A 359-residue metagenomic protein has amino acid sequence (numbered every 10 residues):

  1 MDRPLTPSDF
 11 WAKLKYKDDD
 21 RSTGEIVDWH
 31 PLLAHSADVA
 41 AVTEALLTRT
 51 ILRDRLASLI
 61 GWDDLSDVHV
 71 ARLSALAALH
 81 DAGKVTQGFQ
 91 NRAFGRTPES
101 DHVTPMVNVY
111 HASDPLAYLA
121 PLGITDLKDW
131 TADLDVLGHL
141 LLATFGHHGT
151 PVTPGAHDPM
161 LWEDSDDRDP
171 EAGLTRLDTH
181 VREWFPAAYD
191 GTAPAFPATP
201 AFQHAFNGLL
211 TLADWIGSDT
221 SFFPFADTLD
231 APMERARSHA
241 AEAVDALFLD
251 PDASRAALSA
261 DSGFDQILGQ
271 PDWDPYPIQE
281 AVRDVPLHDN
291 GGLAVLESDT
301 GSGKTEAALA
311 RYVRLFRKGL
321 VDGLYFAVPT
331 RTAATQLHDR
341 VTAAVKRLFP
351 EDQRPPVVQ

Functional and structural regions predicted by a protein language model:
M1-S259: Accessory nucleic-acid engagement/destabilization modules that flank
R72, L293-V295, G323-Y325: Residue-level preference for the first positions of well-ordered beta-strands
A253, A257-S262, L309, T342 (+1 more regions): Catalytic cores of nucleotide-enabled group-transfer and carboxylate-activating enzymes in metabolic and assembly-line
A260-E297: Conserved pre-motif I regulatory segment
D289-Y312: Walker A/P-loop
K304-D322, R340: Walker A/P-loop NTP-binding motif
D322-K346: Conserved Walker A/P-loop ATP-binding site and its immediately adjacent core in helicase/helicase-like ATPase domains
L348-Q359: Inter-Walker segment of RecA-like/P-loop motor cores
